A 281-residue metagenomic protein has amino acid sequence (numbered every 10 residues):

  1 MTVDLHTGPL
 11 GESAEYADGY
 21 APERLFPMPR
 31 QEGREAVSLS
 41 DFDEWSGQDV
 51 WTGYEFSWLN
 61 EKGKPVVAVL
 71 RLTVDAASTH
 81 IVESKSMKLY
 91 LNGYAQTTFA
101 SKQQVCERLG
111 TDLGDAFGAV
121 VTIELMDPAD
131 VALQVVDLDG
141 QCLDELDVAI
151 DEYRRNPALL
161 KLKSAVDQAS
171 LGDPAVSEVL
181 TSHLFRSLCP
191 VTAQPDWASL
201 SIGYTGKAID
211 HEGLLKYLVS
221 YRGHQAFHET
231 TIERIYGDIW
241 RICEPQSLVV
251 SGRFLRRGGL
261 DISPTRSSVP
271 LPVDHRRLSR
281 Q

Functional and structural regions predicted by a protein language model:
M1-Q281: N-terminal intrinsically disordered, cationic/polar leader segments that include organellar targeting peptides
